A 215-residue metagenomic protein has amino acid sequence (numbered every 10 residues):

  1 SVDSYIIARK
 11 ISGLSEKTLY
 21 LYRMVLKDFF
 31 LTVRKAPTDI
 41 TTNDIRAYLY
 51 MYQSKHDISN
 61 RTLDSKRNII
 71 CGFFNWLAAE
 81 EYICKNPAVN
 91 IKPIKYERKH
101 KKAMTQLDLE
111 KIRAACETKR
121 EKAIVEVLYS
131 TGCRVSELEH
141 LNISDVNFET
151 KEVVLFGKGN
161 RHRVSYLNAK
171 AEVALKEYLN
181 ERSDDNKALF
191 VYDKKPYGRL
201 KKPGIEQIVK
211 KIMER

Functional and structural regions predicted by a protein language model:
S1-R215: Conserved catalytic core of the tyrosine transesterase superfamily
